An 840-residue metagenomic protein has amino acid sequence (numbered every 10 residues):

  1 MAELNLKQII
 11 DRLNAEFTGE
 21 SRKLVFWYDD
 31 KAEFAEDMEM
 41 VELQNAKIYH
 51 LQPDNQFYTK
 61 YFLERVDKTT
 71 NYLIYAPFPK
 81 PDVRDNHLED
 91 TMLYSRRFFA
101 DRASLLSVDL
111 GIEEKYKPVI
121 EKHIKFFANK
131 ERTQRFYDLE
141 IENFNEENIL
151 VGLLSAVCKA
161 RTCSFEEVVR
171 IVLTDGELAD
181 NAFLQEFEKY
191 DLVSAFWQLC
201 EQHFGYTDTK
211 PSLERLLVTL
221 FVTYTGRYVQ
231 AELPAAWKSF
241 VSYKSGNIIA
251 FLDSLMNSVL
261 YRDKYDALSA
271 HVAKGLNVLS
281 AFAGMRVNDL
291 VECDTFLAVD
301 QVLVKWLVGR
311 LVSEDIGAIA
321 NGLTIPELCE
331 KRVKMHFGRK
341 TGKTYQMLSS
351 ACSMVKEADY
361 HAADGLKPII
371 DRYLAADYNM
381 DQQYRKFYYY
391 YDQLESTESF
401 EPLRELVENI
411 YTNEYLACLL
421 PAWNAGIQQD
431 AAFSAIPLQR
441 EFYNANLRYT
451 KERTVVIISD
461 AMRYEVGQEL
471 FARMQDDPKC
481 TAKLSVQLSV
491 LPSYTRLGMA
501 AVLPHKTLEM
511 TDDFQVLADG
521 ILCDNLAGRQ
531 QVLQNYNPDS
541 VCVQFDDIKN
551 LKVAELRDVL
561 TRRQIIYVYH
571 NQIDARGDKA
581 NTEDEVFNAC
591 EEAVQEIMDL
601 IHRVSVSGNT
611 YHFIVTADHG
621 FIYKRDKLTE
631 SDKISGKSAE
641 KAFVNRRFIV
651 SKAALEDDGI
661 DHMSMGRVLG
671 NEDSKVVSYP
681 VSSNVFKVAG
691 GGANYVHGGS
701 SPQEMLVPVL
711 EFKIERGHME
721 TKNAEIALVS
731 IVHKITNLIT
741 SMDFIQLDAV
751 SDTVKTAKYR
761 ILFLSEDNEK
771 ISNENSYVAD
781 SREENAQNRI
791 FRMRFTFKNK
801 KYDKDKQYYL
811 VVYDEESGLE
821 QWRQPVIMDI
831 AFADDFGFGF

Functional and structural regions predicted by a protein language model:
M1-T454, R463-F613, A617-F840: …; additionally, a secondary subgroup of soluble metalloenzymes is captured
I457: Beta1/beta-strand and adjacent pyrophosphate-binding region of the FAD-binding site in flavoprotein oxidoreductases
D460: Ligand-binding pocket scaffold of soluble enzyme catalytic domains
